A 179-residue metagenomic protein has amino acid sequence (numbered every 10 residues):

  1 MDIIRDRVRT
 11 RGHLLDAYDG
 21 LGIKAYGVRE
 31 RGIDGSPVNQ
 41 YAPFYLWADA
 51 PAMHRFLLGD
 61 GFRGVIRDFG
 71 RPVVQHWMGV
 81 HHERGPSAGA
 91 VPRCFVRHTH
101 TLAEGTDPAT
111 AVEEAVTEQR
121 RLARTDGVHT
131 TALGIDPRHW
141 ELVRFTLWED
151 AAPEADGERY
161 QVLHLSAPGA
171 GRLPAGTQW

Functional and structural regions predicted by a protein language model:
M1-I23, R31-D34, P51-F56, D68-W179: Short S/T/G/P-rich N-terminal loop/turn motif that feeds into the first structured element of a domain
V28: Residues that line or immediately flank small-molecule/substrate-binding pockets and catalytic motifs
V38-A42, E141: Short, surface-exposed coil-to-beta transition loops
A42-P51, R55-L58: Short, well-structured hydrophobic secondary-structure segments
V65: Arginine/glycine-rich "motif VI" loop of SF2 helicases in the C-terminal RecA-like domain
